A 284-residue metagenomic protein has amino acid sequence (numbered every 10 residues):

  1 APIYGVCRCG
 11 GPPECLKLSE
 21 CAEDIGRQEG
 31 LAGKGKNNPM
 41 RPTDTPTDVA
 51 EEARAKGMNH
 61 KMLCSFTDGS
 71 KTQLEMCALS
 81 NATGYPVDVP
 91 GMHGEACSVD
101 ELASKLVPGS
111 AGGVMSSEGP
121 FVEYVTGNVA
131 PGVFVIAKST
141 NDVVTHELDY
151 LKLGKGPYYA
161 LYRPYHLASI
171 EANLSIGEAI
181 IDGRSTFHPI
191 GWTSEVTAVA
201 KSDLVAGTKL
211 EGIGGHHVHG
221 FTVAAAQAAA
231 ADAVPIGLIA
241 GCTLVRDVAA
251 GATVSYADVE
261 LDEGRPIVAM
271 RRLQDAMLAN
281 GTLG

Functional and structural regions predicted by a protein language model:
A1-T83: Conserved anion/nucleotide-ligand pocket segment
D48-G284: C-terminal catalytic/substrate-binding lobe primarily of soluble NAD(P)-dependent oxidoreductases
